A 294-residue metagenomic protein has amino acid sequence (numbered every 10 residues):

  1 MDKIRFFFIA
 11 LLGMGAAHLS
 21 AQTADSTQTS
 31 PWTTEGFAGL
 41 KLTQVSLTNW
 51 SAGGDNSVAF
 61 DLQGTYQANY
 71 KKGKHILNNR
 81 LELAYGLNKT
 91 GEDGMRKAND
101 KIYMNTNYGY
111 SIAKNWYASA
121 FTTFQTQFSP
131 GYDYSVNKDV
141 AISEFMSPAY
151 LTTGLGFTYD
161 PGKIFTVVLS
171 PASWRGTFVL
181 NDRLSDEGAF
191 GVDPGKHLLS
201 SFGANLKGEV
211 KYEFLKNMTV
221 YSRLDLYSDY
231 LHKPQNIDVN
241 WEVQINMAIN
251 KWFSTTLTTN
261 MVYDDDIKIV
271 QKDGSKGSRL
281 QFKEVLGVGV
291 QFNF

Functional and structural regions predicted by a protein language model:
Q28-Q44, H75-L77: Transmembrane beta-strand segments of Gram-negative outer membrane beta-barrel proteins
G36, L40-L42, L62-Y70, M104-Y110 (+7 more regions): Residues on the lipid-exposed face of transmembrane beta-strands in outer-membrane beta-barrel proteins
G36-A38, N79, A120-T122, L155 (+3 more regions): Membrane-embedded beta-strand positions of outer-membrane beta-barrel proteins
L40-S46, K72-K74, L83-K89, F124-P130 (+5 more regions): Transmembrane beta-strands of outer-membrane beta-barrel pores
N49-G54, K89-G94, N137-S143, G191-K196 (+2 more regions): Extracellular loop and loop/strand-boundary signature of outer-membrane beta-barrel proteins
K74-L77, N115-A118, I164-V167, N217-V220 (+1 more regions): Repeated loop/turn-to-beta-strand initiation elements of outer-membrane beta-barrel proteins
K97-G203: Outer-membrane pore/translocation modules
L280-F294: Outer-membrane beta-barrel "beta-signal"
